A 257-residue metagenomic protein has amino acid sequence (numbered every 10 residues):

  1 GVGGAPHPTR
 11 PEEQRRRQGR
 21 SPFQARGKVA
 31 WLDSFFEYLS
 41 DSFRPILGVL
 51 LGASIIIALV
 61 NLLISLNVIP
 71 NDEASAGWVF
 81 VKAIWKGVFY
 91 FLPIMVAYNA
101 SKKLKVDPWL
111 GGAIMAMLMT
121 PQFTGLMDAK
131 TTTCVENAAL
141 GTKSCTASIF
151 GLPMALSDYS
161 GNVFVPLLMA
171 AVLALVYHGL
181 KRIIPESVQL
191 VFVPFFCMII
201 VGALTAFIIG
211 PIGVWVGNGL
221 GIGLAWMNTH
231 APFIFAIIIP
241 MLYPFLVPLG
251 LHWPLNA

Functional and structural regions predicted by a protein language model:
P6-P244: Signature of multi-pass transmembrane helix bundles
A113, P254-A257: Re-entrant/interfacial helical elements at transmembrane boundaries that shape and gate the permeation pathway
G250: An anion-binding catalytic pocket shared by soluble metabolic enzymes
